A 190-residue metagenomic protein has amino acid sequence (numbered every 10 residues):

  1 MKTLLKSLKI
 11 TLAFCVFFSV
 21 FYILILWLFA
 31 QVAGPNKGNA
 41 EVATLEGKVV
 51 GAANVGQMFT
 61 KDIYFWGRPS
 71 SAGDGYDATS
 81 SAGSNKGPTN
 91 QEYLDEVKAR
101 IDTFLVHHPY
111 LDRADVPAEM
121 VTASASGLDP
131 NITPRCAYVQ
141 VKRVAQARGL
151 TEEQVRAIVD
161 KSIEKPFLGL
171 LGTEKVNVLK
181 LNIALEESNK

Functional and structural regions predicted by a protein language model:
M1-L4, N189-K190: Short, Lys/Arg-enriched, disordered terminal segments
T3-F18: Aromatic-residue-lined binding/catalytic grooves and analogous aromatic/hydrophobic interfacial grooves in multimeric
K6, S19, L26-A147, I163-P166: Flexible, solvent-exposed loop/hinge segments and secondary-structure transition points
V139-K190: Extracytoplasmic/periplasmic C-terminal soluble domains
